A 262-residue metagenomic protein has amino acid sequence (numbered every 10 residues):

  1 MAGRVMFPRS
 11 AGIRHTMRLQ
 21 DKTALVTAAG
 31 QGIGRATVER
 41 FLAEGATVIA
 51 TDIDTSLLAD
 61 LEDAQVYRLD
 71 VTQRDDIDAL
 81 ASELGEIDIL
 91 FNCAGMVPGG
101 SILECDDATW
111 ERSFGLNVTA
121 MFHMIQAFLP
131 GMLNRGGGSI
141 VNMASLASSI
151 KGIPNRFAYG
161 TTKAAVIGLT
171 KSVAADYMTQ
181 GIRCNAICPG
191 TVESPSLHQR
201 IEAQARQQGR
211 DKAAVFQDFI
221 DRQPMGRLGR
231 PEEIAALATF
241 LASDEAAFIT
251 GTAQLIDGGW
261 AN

Functional and structural regions predicted by a protein language model:
G30-Q31: Conserved glycine-rich cofactor-binding loop
S101-I102, T109-F114, F219: Substrate-binding pocket helix/loop in short-chain dehydrogenase/reductase
F122, M225-I256, A261: C-terminal substrate-recognition "lid" of short-chain dehydrogenase/reductases
I125, T162, T170: Active-site helix of classical SDR
P130, A175-D176, A247: Alpha-helical segment proximal to the catalytic Tyr-Lys
S145: Residue(s) in the substrate-gating loop at a strand-loop-helix junction that position the organic substrate next
M178, R183, I249-G251: Short, small/polar-rich loop/turn modules that mediate ligand/substrate recognition or access, typified
